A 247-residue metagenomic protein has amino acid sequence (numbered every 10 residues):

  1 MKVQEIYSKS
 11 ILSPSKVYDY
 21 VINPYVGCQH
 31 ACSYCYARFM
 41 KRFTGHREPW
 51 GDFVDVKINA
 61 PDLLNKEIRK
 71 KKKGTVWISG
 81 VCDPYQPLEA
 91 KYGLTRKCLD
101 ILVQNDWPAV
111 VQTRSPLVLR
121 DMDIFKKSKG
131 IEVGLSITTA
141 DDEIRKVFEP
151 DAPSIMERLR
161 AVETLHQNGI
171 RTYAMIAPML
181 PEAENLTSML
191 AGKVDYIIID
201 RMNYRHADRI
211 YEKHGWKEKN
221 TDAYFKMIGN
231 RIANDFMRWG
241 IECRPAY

Functional and structural regions predicted by a protein language model:
M1-E132, A140-E143, I155, Q167 (+1 more regions): Conserved Radical SAM active-site core
K2-Y7, P14, M179-Y247: Auxiliary Fe-S-binding modules of radical SAM enzymes
Y20, V76, A109-V111, V133-L135 (+3 more regions): Hydrophobic faces of well-ordered beta-strands that scaffold small-molecule active sites in alpha/beta enzyme cores
L63-L64, L94-C98, D121, S154-A161 (+2 more regions): A general structural detector for well-ordered alpha-helical segments in enzyme core domains, enriched
V81-D83, R114-P116, S136-A140, A177-M179 (+2 more regions): Active-site beta-loop-alpha junctions enriched in small/polar residues
Y92-T95, S128-I137, A183-I198: Short, electropositive alpha-helical surface patch
V103, K126, L159-G169, A233-I241: Surface-exposed amphipathic alpha-helices with a cationic face
D151, A161-E184: Conserved strand-turn element in the central/C-terminal portion of the radical SAM core barrel that lines
